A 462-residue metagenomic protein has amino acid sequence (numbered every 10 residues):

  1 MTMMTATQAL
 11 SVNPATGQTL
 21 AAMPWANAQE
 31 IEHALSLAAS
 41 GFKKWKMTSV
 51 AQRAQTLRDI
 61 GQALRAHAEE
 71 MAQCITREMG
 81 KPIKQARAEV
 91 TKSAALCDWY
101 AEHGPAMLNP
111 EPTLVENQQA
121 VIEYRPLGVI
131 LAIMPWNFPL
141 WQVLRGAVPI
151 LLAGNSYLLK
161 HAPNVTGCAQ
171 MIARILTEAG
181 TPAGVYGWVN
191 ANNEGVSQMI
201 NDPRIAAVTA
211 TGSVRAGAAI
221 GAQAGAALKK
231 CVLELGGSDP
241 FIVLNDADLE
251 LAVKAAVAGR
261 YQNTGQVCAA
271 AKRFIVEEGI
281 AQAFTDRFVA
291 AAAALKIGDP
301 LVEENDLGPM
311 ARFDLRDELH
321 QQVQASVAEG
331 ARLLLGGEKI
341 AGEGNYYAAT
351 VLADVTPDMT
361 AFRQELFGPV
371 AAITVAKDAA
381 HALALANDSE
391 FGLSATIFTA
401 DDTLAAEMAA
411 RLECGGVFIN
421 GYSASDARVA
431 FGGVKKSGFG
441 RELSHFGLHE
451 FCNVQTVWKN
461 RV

Functional and structural regions predicted by a protein language model:
M1-Q118: N-terminal Rossmann-like NAD(P)+-binding subdomain of aldehyde/semialdehyde dehydrogenases
A6-A9, A271, L393: Short loop/turn microsegments at loop-to-beta-strand junctions
N13-A22, I205, I242, K296-I297 (+3 more regions): Conserved C-terminal structural/oligomerization subdomain of aldehyde/semialdehyde dehydrogenase
G17, R53, I75, C97 (+9 more regions): Residue-level signal for inorganic ion chemistry
T19-A26, G41-M47, A132, F241-L244 (+5 more regions): Short, well-ordered beta-strand elements within core beta-sheets of diverse protein domains
F42, K46, G61-A68, A72 (+18 more regions): Structural signal for hydrophobic packing residues in well-ordered secondary-structure cores of soluble enzyme domains
N109-L251, A376: Rossmann-like NAD(P) dinucleotide-binding subdomain of oxidoreductase/dehydrogenase enzymes
R215-T356, I419: ALDH superfamily catalytic-core signature
